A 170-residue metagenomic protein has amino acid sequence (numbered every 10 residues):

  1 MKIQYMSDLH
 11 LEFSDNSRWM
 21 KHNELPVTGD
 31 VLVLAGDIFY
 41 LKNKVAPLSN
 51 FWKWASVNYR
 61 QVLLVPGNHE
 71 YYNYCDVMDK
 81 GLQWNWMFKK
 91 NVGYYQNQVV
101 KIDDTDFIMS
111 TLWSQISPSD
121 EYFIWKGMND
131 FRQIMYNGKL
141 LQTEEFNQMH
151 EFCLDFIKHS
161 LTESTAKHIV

Functional and structural regions predicted by a protein language model:
M1-L64, E70-D79: N-terminal active-site segment of His-dependent metallophosphoesterases
M1-Q4, V99-M109: Beta-strand-turn-beta hairpins that frame and shape the catalytic cleft of phosphate-ester-processing enzymes
M20-E24, N50-S56, N91-D104, D155-K167: Short amphipathic alpha-helices and their capping/turn segments at secondary-structure boundaries
V31, Q61-L63, G93, D106 (+1 more regions): Proline-centered loop/turn at the N-terminus of a beta-strand
L41-K42, Y72-Y74, I102-F107, Q115-P118: Short catalytic/ligand-binding loop motif for oxyanion handling, primarily in non-cytosolic enzymes, centered on
V65-G67, N97, S110: Generic beta-sheet signal
D76-Y95: Glycine/small-residue-rich loop that forms an oxyanion/phosphate-binding "nest" at active or ligand-binding sites
I108-V170: Active-site-proximal loop/helix segment associated with metal-binding centers of metalloenzymes
